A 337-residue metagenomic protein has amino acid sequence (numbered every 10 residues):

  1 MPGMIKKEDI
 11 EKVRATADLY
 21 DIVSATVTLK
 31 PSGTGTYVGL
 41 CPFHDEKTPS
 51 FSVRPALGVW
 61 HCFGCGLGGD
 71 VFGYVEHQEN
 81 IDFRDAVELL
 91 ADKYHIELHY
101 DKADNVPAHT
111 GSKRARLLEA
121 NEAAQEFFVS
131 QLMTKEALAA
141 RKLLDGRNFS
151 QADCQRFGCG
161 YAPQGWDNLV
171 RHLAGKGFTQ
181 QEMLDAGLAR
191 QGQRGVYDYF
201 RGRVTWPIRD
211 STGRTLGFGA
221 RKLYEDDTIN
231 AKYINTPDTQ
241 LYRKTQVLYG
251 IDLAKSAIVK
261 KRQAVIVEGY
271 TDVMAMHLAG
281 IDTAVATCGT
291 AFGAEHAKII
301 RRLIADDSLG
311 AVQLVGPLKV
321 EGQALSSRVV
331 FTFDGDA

Functional and structural regions predicted by a protein language model:
M1, I5, A17, S32 (+3 more regions): Phosphate-handling DNA/RNA-contact segment within nucleic-acid enzymes
M1-V106, P163-D167: N-terminal structured subdomain of primase-like DNA metabolism proteins
D9-V13, H61, C65, E76-N80 (+9 more regions): Hydrophobic alpha-helical scaffolding
Y37, A140, L325-V329: Residue-level recognition of the N-termini of beta-strands and the immediately preceding loop/turn
D85-K142: Conserved active-site segments centered on acidic
A103, C154-Y161: Terminal amphipathic helices with adjacent charged low-complexity linkers/tails
K319-A337: Internal insertion modules embedded within essential enzymes
